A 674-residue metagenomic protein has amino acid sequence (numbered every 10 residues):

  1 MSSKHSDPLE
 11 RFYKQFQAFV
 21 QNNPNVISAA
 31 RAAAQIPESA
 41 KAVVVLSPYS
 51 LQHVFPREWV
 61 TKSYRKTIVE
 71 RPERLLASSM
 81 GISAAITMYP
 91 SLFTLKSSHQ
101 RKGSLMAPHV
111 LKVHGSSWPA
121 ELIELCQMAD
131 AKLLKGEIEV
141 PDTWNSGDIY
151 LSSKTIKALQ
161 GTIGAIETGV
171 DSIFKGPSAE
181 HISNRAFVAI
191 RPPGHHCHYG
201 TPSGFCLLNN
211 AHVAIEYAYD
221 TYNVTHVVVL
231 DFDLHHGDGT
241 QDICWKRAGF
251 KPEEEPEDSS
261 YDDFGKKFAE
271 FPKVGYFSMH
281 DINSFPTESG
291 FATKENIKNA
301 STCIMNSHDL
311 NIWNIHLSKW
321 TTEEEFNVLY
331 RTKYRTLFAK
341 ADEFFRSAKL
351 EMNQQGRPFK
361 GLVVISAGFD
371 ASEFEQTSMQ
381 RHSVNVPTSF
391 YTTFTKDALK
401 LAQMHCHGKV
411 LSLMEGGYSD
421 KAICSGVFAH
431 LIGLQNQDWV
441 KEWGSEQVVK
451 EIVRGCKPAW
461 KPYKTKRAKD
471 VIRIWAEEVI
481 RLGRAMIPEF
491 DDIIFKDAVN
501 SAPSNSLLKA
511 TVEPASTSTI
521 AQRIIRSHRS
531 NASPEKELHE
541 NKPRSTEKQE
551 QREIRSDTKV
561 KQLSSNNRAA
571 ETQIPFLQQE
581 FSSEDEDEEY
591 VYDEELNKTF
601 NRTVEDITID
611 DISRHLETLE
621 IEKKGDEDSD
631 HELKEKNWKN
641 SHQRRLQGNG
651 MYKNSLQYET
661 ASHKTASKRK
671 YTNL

Functional and structural regions predicted by a protein language model:
M1-L230, L234-L674: HDAC/HDAC-like amidohydrolase catalytic core signature
